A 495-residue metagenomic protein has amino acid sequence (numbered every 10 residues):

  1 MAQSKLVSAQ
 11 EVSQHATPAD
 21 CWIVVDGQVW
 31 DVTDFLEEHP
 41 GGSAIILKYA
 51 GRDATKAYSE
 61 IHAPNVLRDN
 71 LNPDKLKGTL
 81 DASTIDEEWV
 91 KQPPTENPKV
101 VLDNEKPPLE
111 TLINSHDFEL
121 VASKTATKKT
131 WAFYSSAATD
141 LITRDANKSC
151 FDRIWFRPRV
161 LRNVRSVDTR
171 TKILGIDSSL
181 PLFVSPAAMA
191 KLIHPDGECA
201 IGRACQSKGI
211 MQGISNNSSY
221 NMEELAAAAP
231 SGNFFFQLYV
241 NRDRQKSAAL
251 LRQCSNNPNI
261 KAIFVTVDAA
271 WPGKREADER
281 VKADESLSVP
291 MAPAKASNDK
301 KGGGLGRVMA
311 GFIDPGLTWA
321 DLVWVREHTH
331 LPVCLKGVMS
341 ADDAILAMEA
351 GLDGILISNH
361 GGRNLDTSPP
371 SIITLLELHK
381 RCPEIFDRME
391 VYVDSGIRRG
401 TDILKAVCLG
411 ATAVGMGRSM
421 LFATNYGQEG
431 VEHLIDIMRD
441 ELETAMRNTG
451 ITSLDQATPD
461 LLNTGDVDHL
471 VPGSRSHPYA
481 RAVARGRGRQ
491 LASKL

Functional and structural regions predicted by a protein language model:
M1-D117, V121-T125: B-type heme-binding environments
W89-G175, E285-A296, L305-L317, A457 (+1 more regions): An N-cap/entry alpha-helix motif that binds or orients negatively charged groups
N147, T367-R381, T424-E443: C-terminal helical cap(s) of enzyme catalytic domains, especially alpha/beta-barrels
T169, A188-A190, S215-M222, A341: Short glycine-enriched loops at secondary-structure junctions
D177-N217: Glycine-rich active-site/cofactor-binding loop and its immediate structural neighborhood
M189, R203, A227-A228, R242-V393 (+1 more regions): Alpha/beta enzyme core
S207-A228, G232-K246: A gly/proline- and charged-residue-enriched helix-loop-helix capping module
Q428-H469: Internal helix-turn-beta structural module
